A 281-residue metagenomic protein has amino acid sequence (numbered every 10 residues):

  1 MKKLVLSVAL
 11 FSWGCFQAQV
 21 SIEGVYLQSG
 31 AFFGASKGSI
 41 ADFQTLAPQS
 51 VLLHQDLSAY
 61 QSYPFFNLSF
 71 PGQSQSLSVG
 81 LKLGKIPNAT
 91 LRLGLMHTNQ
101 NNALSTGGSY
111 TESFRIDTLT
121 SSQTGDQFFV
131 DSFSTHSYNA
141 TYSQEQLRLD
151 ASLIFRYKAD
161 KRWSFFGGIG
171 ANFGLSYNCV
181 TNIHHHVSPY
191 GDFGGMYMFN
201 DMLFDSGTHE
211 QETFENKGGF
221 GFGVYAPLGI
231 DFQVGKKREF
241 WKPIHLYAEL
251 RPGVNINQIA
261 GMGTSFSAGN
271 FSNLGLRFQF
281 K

Functional and structural regions predicted by a protein language model:
M1-E23: Bacterial Sec-dependent N-terminal signal peptides
A18-L91: Short glycine/proline- and aromatic-enriched beta-strand/turn motifs that initiate or cap beta-hairpins
Q19-G24, V79-L91, N102-L104, Y157-F165 (+1 more regions): Short loop/turn motifs that connect adjacent beta-strands in outer-membrane beta-barrel proteins
I22-A31, A89-L93, L147-L149, W163-F173 (+3 more regions): Transmembrane beta-strands of outer-membrane beta-barrel proteins
A31-K37, L95-N101, F155, A171-C179 (+3 more regions): Transmembrane beta-strands of outer-membrane beta-barrel pores
I40-G72, T98-Q146, L175-G223, Q258-S267: Extracellular/periplasm-exposed beta-strand and loop segments of Gram-negative cell-envelope proteins, dominated by
P71, S76-G84, S152-K158, G229-G235 (+1 more regions): Transmembrane beta-barrel domains of outer membrane proteins
A226-K281: Predominantly the C-terminal beta-signal and adjacent terminal strand-loop region of outer-membrane beta-barrel
